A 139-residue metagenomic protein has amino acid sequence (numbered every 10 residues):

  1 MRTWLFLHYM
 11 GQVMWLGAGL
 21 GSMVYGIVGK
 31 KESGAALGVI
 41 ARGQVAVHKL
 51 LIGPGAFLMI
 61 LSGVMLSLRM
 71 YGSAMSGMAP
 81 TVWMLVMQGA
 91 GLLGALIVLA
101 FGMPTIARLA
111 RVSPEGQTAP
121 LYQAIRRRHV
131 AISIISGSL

Functional and structural regions predicted by a protein language model:
M1-L139: Polytopic transmembrane helical bundles with strong interfacial aromatic enrichment
